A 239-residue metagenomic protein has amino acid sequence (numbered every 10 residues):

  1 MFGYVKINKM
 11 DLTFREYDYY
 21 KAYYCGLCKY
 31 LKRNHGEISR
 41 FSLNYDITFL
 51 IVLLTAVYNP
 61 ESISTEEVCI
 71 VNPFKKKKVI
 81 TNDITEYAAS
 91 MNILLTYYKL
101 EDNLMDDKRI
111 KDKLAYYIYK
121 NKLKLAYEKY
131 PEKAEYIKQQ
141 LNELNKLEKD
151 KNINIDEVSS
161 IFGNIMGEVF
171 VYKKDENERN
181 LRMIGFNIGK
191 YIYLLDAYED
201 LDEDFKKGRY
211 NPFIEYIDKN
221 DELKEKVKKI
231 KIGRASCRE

Functional and structural regions predicted by a protein language model:
M1-M183, K190, L194-K228: Acidic catalytic motifs of isoprenoid enzymes
K231-E239: Residue-level detector of conserved catalytic or cofactor/ligand-binding positions in enzyme active sites
